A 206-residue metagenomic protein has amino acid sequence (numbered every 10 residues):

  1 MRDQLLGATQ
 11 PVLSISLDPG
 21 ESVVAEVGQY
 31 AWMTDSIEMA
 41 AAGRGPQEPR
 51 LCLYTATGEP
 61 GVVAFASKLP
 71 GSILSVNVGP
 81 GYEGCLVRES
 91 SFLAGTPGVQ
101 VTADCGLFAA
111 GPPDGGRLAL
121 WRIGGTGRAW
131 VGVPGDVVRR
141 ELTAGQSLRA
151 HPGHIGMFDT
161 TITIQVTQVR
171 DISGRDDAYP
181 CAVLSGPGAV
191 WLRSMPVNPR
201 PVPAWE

Functional and structural regions predicted by a protein language model:
M1-E206: Phosphate/adenylate-binding glycine loop and adjacent helical scaffold
